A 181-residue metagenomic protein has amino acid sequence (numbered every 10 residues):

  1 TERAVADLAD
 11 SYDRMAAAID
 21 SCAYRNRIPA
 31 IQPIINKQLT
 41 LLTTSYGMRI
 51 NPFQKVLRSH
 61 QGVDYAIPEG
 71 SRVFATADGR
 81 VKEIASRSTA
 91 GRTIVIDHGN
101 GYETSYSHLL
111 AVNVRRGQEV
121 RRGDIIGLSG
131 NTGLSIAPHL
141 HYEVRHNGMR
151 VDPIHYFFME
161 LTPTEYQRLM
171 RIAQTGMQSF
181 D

Functional and structural regions predicted by a protein language model:
T1-L41, S45: Non-catalytic extracellular/periplasmic "stalk" and linker regions immediately N-terminal to catalytic or recognition
I34-M177: Catalytic cores of peptidoglycan-degrading enzymes
F180-D181: Short, solvent-exposed mixed-charge patches
